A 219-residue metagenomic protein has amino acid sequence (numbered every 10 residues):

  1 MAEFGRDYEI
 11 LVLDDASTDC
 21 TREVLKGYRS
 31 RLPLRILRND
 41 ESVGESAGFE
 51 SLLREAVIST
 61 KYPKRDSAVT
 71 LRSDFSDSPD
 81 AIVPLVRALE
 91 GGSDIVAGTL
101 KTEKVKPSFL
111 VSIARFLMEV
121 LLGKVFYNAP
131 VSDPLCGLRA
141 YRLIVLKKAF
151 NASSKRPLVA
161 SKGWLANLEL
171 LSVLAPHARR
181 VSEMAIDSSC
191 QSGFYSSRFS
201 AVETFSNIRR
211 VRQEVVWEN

Functional and structural regions predicted by a protein language model:
M1-A16, L37-N39: Short beta-strand/loop segment that forms part of the nucleotide-sugar
A2-D7, G27-R31, S154-N219: Hydrophobic helical membrane-anchoring modules
D14-E23, E41, F75: A conserved acidic beta->alpha catalytic loop
S17, G44-G48, A166: Helical mechanochemical/support elements of P-loop NTPase systems and associated helical scaffolds
C20, V24-G27, S51, P84: Alpha-helical transmission elements in cytosolic ATPase-linked domains
L34-A56, R65-S67, P79-L158, Q191-R198: Acceptor/aglycone-binding surface of glycosyltransferases and processive sugar-polymer synthases
A56, T60, L174: Hydrophobic pocket-lining residues that define ligand/cofactor binding sites across diverse proteins
K61-S76: Short beta-strand-to-loop acidic/aromatic patch adjacent to the donor-nucleotide binding site
